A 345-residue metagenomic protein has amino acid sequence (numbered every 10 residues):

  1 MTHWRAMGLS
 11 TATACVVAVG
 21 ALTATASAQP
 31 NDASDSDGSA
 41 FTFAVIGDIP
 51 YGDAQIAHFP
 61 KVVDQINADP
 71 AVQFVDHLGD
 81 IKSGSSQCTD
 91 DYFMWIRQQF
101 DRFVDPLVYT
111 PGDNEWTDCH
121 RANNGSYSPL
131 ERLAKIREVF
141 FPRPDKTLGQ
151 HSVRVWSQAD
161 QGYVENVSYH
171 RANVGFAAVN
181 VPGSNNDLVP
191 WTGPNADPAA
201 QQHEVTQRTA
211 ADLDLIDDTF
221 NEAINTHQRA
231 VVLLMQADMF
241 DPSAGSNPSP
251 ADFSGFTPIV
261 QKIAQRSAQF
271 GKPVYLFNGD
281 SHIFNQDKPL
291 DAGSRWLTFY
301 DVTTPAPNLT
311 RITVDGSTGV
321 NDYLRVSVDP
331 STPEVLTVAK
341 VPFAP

Functional and structural regions predicted by a protein language model:
M1-Q29: Secretory targeting and sorting signals
Q29-Y92, Q228: N-terminal active-site segment of His-dependent metallophosphoesterases
S39, Q55-V63, L78, Y92-Q99 (+3 more regions): Stable alpha-helical elements in mature extracytoplasmic
T42-G47, Q73-S83, P106-P111, E115-D118 (+6 more regions): Structural recognition of the beta-strand scaffold that forms the well-ordered cores of secreted hydrolase catalytic
Y51, D64-A71, D101-D105, E138-D145 (+3 more regions): Sec-exported extracytoplasmic/periplasmic mature domains
N67-F74, A177, G193-L290: His/acidic metal-ligating clusters that form di-metal
Q87, Y92-R208, D291-S327: Extended active-site neighborhood of metal-dependent phosphoesterases/phosphodiesterases
D322-P345: A short C-terminal boundary segment appended to hydrolase-like catalytic domains
